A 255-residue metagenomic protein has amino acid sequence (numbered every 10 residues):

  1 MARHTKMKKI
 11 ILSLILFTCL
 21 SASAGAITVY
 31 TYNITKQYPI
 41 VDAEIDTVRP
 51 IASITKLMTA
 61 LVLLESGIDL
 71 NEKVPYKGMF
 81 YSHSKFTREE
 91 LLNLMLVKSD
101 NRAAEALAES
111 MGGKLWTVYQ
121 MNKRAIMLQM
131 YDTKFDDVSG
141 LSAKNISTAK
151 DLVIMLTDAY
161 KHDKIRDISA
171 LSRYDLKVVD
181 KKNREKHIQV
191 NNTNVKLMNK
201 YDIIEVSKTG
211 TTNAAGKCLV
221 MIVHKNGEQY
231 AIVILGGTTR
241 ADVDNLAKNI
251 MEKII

Functional and structural regions predicted by a protein language model:
A2-I10: Positively charged n-region of N-terminal signal peptides that target proteins for export
I10-C19: Sec-dependent N-terminal signal peptides
T18-A26: Bacterial Sec-dependent signal peptides at the C-terminal "C-region" and cleavage site
G25-T28, Y32-I34, P39, L91 (+1 more regions): Penicillin-recognizing serine hydrolase domain
K36-Q37, V48-V74, L152: Active-site SXXK
Y38-I45, D100-E105: Acidic/histidine-rich, surface-exposed loop or edge segments in extracytoplasmic proteins
I45-P50, F80-S84, V138-I146: A glycine-rich, coil/turn loop motif that links secondary-structure elements
I51, L64-L94, K98-W116, M127: Active-site-proximal loop and beta-strand segments within enzyme catalytic domains
